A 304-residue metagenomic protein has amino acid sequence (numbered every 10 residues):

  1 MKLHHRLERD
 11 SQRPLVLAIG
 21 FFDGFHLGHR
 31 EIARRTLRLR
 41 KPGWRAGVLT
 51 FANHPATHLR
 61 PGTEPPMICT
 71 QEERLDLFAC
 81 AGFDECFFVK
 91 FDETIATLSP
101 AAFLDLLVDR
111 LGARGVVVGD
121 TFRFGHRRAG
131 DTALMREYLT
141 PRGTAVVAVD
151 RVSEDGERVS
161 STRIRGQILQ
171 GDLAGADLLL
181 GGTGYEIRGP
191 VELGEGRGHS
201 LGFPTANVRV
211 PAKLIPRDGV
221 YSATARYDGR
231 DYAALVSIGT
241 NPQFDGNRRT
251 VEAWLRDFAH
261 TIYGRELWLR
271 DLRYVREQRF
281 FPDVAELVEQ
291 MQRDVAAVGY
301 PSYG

Functional and structural regions predicted by a protein language model:
L7-T70: N-terminal catalytic cores of NTP/NDP-binding nucleotidyl/phosphoryl-transfer enzymes
R9-Q12, E93-A96, S153-E157: A short acidic, often aromatic-flanked loop/helix-cap motif at beta-alpha or helix-coil junctions that lines enzyme
H26, F78, V116, A176 (+2 more regions): Residue-level signal for inorganic ion chemistry
P55-R142: N-terminal Rossmann-like or analogous alpha/beta NTP/dinucleotide-binding catalytic cores that position adenine
L139-G239: Glycine-rich, Lys/Arg-enriched anion-binding loops that position phosphate/diphosphate groups for phosphoryl
G194-G304: Phosphate/ribose-recognition catalytic cores of enzymes acting on nucleotide-derived substrates
